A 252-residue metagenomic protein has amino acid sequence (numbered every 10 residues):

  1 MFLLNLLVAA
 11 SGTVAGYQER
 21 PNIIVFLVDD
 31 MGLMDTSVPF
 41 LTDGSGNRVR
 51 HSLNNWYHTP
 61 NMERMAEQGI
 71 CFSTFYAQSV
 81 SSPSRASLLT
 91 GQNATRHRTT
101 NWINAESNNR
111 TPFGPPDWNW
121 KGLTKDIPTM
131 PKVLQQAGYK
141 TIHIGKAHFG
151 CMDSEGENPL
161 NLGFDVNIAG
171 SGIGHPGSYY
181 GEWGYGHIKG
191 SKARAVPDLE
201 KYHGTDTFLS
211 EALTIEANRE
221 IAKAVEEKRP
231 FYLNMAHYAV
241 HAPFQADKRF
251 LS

Functional and structural regions predicted by a protein language model:
M1-A9: Bacterial N-terminal signal peptides
V14-I70, A147: Active-site-proximal N-terminal segment of extracellular/periplasmic enzymes that hydrolyze or transfer
R20-M34, M65, T74, L88-T90 (+2 more regions): Beta-strand elements within well-structured catalytic alpha/beta cores of enzymes that handle phosphate/sulfate esters
D30, S79-S81, A239-H241: Feature marks short, surface-exposed loop/turn motifs that line or immediately flank catalytic pockets and channel
E67, A77-T99: Active-site nucleophile/metal-coordination loop of metallo-enzymes that catalyze phosphate/sulfate and related
F72-Q78, T100-N101, I144: Surface-exposed patches in mature extracellular/periplasmic domains of secreted proteins
R98-K140, A147-A246, L251: Formylglycine-dependent
